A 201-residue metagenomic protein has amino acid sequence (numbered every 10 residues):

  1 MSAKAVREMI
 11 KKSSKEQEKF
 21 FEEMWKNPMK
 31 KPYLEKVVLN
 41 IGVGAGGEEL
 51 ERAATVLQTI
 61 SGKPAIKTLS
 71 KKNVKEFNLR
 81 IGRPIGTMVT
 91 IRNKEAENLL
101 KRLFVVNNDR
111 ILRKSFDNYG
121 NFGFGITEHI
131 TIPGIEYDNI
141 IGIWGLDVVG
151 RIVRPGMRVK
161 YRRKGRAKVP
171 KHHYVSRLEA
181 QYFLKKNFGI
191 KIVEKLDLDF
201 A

Functional and structural regions predicted by a protein language model:
S2-A201: Ribosome-associated RNA-binding proteins
